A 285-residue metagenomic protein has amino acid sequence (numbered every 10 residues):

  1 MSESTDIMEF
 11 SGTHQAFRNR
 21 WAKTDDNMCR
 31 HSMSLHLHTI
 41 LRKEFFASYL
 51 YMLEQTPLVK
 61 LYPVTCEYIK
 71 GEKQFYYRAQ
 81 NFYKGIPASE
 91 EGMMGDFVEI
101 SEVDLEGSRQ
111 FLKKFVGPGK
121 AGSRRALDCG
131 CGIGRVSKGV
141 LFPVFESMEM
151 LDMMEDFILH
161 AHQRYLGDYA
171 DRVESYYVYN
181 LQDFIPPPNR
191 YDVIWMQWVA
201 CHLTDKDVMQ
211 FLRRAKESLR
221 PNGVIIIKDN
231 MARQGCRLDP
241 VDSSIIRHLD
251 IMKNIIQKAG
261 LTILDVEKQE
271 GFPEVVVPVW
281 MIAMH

Functional and structural regions predicted by a protein language model:
S2-P186, L203-R214, G223-H285: Class I (Rossmann-like) S-adenosyl-L-methionine-dependent methyltransferase catalytic domain, capturing the SAM-binding
F184-I194: A short acidic, Gly/Pro-enriched loop at the edge of an enzyme's catalytic core that lines a small-molecule cofactor
D192-D207: A short SAM/SAH-binding and catalytic strip from SAM-dependent methyltransferases
R220: Short, conserved loop/helix-junction motifs that constitute active-site signature segments in enzyme catalytic cores
